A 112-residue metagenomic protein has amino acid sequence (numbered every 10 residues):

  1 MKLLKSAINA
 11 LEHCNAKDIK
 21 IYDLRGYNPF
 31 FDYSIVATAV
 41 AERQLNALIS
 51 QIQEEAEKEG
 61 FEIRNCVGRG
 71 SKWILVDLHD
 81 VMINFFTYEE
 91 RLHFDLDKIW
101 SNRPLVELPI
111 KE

Functional and structural regions predicted by a protein language model:
M1-G26, V40-A47, E54, E59-W73 (+2 more regions): Long, contiguous binding/interaction regions
P29-D32, D77-D80: A short, glycine/Asx- and small/polar-enriched loop/turn that sits immediately N-terminal to a beta-strand
